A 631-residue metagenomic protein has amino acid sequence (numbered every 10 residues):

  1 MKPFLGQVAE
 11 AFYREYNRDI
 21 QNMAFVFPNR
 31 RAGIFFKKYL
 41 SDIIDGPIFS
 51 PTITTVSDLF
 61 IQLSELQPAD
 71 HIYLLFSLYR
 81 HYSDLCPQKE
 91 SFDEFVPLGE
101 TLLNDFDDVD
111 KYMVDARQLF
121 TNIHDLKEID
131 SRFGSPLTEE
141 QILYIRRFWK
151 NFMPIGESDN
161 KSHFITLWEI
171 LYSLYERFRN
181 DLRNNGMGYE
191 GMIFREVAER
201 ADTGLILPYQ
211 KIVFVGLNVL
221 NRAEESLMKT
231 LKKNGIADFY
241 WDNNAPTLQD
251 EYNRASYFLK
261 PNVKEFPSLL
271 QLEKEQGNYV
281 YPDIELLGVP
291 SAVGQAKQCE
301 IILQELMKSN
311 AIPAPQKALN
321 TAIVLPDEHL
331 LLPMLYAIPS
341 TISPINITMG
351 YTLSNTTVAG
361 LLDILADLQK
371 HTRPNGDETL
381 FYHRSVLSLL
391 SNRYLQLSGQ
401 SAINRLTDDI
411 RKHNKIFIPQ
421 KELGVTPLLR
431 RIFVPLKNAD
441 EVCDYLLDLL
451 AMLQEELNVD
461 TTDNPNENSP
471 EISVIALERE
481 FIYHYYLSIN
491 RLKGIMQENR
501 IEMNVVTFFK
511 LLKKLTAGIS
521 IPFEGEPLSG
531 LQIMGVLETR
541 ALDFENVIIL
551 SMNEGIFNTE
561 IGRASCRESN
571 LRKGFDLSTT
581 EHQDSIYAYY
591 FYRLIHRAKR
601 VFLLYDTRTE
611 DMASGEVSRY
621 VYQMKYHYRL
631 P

Functional and structural regions predicted by a protein language model:
M1-N570: Nucleic acid-machinery interaction/catalytic patches
Q369, T379, R384, S388 (+2 more regions): Accessory/regulatory regions of helicases
